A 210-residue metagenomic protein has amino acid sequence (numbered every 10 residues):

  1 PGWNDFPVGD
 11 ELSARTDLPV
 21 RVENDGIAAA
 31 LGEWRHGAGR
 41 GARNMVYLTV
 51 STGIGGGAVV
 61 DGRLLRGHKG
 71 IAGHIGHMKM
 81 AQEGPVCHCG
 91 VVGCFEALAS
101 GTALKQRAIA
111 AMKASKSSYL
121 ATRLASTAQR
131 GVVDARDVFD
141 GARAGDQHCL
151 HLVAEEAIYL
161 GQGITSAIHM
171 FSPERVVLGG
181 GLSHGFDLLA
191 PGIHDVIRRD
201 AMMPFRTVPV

Functional and structural regions predicted by a protein language model:
P1-A28: N-terminal glycine/serine-rich phosphate-binding loop of ATP-dependent small-molecule kinases, especially carbohydrate
G9-L18, G32-A42, L64, K79-V210: ATP-binding/phosphotransfer module of carbohydrate and carboxylate kinases, centering on a glycine-rich
M45-L48: Two-metal-ion RNase H-like nuclease active-site motif
I54-V59: Short beta-strand scaffold segments in enzyme catalytic cores
I71-H74: Structural signature of FAD isoalloxazine-binding scaffolds in flavoprotein oxidoreductases
